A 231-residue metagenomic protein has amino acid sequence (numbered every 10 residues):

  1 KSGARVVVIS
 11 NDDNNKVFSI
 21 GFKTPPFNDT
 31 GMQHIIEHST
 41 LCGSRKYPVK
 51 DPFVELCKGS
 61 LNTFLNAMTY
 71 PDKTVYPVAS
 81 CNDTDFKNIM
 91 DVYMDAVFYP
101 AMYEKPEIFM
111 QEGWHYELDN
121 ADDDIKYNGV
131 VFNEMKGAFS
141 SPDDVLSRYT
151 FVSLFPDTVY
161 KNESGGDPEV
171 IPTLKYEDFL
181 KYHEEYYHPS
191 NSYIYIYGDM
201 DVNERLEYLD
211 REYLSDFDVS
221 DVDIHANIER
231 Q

Functional and structural regions predicted by a protein language model:
K1-D13: N- or domain-start disorder-to-order transition segments that initiate the globular core
A4-V6, V17, S147-Y149: Short glycine-rich loop/turn motifs
S10-L56: Active/ligand-binding-proximal structured segments within catalytic/core domains that scaffold catalytic residues
S39, G43-Q231: Charge-rich, well-structured scaffold segments of protease-associated domains
